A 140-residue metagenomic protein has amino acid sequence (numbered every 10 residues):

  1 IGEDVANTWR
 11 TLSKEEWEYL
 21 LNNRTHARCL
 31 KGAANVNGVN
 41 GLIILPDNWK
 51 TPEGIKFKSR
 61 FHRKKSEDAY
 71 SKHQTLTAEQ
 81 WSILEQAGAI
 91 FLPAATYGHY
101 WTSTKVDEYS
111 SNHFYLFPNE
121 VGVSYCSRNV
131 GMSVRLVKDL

Functional and structural regions predicted by a protein language model:
D4-L140: C-terminal, surface-exposed recognition/capping segments
